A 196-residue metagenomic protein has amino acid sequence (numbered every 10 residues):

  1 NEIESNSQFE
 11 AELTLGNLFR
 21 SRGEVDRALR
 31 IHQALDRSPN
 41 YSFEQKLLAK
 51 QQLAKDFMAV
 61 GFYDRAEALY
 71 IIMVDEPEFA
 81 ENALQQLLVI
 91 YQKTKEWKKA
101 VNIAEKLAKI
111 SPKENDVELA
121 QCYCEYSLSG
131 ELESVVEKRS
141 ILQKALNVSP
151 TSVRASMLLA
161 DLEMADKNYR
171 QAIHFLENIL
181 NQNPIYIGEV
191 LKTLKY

Functional and structural regions predicted by a protein language model:
E2, A120, S127-S129, A145 (+1 more regions): Small-residue hotspots
S5-N6, N40, E44, E78 (+3 more regions): Short coil turns that delineate tetratricopeptide repeat
T14, L48, Q52, Q86 (+3 more regions): Canonical tetratricopeptide repeat
F19, F57, Y91, Y123-E125 (+2 more regions): Residue at a conserved register position within TPR or TPR-like alpha-solenoid repeats
L35-S38, D75, A108-K109, N147 (+1 more regions): Amphipathic alpha-helical segments of tetratricopeptide repeats
